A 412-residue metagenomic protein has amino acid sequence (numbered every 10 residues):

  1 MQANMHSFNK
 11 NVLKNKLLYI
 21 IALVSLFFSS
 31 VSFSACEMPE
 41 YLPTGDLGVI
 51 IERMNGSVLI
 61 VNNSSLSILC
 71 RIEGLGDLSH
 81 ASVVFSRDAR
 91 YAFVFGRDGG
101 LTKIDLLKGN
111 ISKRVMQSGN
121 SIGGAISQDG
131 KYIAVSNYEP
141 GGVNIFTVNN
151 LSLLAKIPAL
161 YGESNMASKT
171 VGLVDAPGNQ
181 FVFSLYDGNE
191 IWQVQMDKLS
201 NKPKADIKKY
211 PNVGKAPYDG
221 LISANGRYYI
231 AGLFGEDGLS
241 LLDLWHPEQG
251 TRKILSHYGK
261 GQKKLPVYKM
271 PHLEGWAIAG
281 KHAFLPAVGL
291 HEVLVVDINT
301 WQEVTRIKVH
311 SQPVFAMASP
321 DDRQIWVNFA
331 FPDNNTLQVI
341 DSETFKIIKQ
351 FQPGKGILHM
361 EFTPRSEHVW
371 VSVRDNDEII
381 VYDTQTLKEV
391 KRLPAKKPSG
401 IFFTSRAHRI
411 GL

Functional and structural regions predicted by a protein language model:
M1-K14: N-terminal secretory signal peptides that target proteins for export/translocation
A3, L18-Y19, A134: A detector of low-complexity, intrinsically disordered, Ser/Thr/Gly/Pro/Ala-rich segments
K16-L18, P394: Intrinsically disordered low-complexity regions specifically enriched for long asparagine
Y19-S30: Bacterial N-terminal signal peptides
F33-L412: Predominantly soluble domains enriched in secretory-pathway, periplasmic, or organellar proteins
